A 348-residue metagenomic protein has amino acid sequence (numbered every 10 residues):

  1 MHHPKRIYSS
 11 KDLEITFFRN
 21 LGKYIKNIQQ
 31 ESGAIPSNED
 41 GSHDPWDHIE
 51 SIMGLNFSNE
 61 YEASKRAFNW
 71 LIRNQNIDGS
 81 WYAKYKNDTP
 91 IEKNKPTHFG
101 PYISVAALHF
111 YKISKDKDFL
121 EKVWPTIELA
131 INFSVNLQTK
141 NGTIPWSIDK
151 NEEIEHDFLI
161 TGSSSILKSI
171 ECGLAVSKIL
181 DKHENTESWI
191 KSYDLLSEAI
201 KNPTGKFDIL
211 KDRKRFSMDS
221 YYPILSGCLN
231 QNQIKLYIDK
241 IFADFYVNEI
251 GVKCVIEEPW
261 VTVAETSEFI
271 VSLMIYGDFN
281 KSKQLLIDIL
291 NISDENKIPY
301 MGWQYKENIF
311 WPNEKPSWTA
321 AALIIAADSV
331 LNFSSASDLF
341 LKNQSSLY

Functional and structural regions predicted by a protein language model:
M1-K11, I49-Y61, Y102-F119, S165-K182 (+3 more regions): Well-ordered alpha-helical scaffold segments within catalytic/enzyme domains
H2-S42, R66-K95, G100, W124 (+3 more regions): Extended glycan-interaction surfaces of carbohydrate-active proteins
I15, Y61, K65, T97 (+7 more regions): Non-membrane alpha-helical structural segments and their capping/turn regions in soluble enzymes
I160-T204: Active-site neighborhood of glycoside hydrolase catalytic domains
